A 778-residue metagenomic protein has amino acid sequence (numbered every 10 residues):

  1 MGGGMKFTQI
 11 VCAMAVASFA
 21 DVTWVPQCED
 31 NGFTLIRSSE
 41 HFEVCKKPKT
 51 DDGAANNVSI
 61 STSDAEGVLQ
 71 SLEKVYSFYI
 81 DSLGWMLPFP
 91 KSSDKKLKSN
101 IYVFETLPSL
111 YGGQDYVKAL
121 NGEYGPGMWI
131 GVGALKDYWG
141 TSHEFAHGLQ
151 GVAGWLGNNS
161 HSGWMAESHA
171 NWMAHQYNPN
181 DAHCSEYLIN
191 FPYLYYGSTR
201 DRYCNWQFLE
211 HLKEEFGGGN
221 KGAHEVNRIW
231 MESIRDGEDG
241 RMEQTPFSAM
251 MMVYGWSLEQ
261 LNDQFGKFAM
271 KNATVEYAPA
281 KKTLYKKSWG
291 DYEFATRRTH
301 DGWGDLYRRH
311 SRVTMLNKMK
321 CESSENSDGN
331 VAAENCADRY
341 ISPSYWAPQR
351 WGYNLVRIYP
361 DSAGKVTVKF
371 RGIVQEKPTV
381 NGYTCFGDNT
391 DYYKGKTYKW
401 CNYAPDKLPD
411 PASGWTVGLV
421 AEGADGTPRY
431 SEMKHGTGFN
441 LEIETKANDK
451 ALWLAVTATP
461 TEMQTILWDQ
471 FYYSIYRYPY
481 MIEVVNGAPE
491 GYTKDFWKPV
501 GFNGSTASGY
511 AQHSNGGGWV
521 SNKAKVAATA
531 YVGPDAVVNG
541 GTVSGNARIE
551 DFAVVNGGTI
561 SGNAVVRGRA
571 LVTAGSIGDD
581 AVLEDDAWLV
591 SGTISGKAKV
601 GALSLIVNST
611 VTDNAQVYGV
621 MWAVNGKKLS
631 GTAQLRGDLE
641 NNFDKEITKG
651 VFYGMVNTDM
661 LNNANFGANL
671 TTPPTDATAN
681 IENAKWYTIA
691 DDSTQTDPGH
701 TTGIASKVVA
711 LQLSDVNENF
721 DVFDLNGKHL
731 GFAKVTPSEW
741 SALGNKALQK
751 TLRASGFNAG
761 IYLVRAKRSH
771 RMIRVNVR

Functional and structural regions predicted by a protein language model:
V22-F145, L149-A153, Y403-P428, L454: Zn2+-dependent metallopeptidase catalytic core
E123-I189: Zinc-dependent metallopeptidase catalytic helix centered on the HExxH motif and its immediate flanking segment
I189-A280: Active-site-proximal alpha-helical
D239-K498: Beta/coil-rich, acidic/histidine-enriched accessory regions frequently appended to metallopeptidases
G491-T559: Extended, small-residue-rich solenoid/repeat segments and analogous flexible loops that form exposed scaffolds
D691-K728, H770-V775: Residue-level detector of functionally pivotal "anchor" positions at catalytic/ligand-binding pockets or at interdomain
A705-V708, K750-T751, S755-R778: C-terminal tail/sorting-segment detector
L713, H729-F757, R768-H770: Glycine-centered tight-turn motifs at strand-turn-strand junctions
